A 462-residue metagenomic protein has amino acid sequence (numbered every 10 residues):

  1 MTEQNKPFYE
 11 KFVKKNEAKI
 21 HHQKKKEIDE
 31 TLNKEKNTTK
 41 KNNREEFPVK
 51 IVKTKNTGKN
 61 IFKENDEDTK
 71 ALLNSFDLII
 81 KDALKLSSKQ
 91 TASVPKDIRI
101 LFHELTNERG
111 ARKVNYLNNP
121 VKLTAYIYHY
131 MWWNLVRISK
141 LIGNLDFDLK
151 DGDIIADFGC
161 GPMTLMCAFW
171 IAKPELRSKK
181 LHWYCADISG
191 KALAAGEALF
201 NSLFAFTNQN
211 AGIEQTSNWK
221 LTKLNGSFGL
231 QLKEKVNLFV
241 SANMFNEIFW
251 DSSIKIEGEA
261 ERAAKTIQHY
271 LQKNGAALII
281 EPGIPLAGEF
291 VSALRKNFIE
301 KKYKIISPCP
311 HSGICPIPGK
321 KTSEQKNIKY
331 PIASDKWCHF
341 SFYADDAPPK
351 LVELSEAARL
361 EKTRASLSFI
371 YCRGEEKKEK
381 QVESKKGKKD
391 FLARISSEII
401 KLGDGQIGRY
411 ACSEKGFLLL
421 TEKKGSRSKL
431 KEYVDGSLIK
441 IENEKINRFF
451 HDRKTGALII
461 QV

Functional and structural regions predicted by a protein language model:
N5-R112: N-terminal auxiliary segments of SAM/dcSAM-dependent transferases
R112-N144: Class I SAM-dependent methyltransferase Rossmann-like catalytic core, especially the SAM/SAH-binding loop
P162-S178: Conserved SAM-binding loop of SAM-dependent methyltransferases across substrates and taxa, primarily the Class I
A195-L232: S-adenosyl-L-methionine
N237-I256: A short SAM/SAH-binding and catalytic strip from SAM-dependent methyltransferases
G258-N274: A short glycine-rich, Lys/Arg-flanked "PGG" loop and its adjoining helix->strand segment in the class I
K273-E281: Conserved beta-strand signature within the Rossmann-like core of class I S-adenosyl-L-methionine
F340-V462: C-terminal lobe and adjacent flexible extensions of AdoMet/dcAdoMet transferase-like proteins
